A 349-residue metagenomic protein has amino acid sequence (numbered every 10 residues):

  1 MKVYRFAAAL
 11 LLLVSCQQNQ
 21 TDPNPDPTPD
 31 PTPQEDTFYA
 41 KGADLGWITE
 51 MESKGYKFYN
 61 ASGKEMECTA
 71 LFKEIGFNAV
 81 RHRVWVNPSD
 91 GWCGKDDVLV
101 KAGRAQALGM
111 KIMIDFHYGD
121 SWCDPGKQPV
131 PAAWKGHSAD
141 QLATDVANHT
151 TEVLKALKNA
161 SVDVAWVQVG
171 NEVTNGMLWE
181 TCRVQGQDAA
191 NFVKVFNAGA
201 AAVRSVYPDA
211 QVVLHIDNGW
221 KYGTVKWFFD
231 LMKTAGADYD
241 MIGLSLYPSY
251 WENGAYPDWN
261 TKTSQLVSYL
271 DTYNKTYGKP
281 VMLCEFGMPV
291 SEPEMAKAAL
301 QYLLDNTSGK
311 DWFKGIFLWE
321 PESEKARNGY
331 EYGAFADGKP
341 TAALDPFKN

Functional and structural regions predicted by a protein language model:
K2-A9: Sec-dependent signal peptide recognition, specifically the positively charged N-region followed immediately by
L11-E35: Bacterial Sec-dependent N-terminal signal peptides
P33-K111, H117-V146, E152, Y256-P257: N-terminal substrate-binding region of glycoside hydrolase catalytic domains
T37, E67-G76, V100-K111, K155-V162 (+4 more regions): Acidic (Asp/Glu)-rich catalytic clusters
A40-L45, V80-H82, I112-F116, A165-V169 (+4 more regions): Hydrophobic faces of well-ordered beta-strands that scaffold small-molecule active sites in alpha/beta enzyme cores
L45-I48, W85-N87, H117-S121, V169-T174 (+4 more regions): Active-site beta-loop-alpha junctions enriched in small/polar residues
S53-K57, T272-G278, V290-N349: Aromatic-rich peripheral "rim/lid" segments of glycoside hydrolase catalytic domains that contact and position glycan
G94-D96, G103, D124-Y239, W251-S268 (+2 more regions): Active-site cleft segment of glycoside hydrolase catalytic domains centered on the general acid/base Glu
